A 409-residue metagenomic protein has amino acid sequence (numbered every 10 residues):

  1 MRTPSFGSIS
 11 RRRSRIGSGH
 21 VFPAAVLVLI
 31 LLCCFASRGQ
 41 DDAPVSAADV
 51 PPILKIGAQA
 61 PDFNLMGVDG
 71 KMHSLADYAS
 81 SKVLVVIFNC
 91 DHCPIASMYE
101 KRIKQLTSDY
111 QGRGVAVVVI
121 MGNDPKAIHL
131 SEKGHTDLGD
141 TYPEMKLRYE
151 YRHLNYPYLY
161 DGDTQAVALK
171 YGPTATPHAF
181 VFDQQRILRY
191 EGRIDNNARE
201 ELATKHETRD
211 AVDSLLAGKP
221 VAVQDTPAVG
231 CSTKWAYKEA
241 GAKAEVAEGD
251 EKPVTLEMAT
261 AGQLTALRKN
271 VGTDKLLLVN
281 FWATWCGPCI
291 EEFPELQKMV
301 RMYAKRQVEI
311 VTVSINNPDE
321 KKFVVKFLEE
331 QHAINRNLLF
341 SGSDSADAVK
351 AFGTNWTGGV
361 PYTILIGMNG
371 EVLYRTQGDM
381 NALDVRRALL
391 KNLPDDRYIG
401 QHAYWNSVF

Functional and structural regions predicted by a protein language model:
M1-S18: N-terminal secretory signal peptides that target proteins for export/translocation
P23-C34: Bacterial N-terminal signal peptides
F63-L84, T255-L277, Q297-Y303: A short beta-strand-turn-helix
K82-L84, N89-H92, K275-L277, F281-W285 (+2 more regions): Short pre-active-site segment immediately N-terminal to redox-active cysteine/selenocysteine motifs in thiol-based
C90-R102, F281-K298: Conserved redox-active cysteine motifs that mediate thiol-disulfide chemistry, especially di-cysteine Cys-X(1-2)-Cys
G114-G139, L154-T164, Q307-K321, A333-S345: Thiol-based oxidoreductase modules, predominantly thioredoxin-like and allied folds used for disulfide exchange
D137-F182, L188-R189, V325-V360, M368: Short, internal strand/loop/helix patches that form the active-site neighborhood or redox-interaction surface
D183-L256, G359-F409: Thiol-/selenol-based redox modules, centered on thioredoxin-like and closely related oxidoreductase domains
